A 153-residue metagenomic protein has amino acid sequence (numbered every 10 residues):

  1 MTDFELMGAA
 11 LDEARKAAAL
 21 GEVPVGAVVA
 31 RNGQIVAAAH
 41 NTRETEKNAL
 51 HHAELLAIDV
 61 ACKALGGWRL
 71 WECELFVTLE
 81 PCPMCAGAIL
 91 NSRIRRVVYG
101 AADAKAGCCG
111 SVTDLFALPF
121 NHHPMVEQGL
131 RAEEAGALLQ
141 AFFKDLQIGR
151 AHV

Functional and structural regions predicted by a protein language model:
M1-L20, P81-M84, A88-R150: Zinc-dependent deaminase
A10, A14-A17, A27, A37 (+2 more regions): Small-residue (primarily alanine) positions within well-ordered alpha-helices, especially packing/interaction faces
G21-V25, W71: Short, basic and Ser/Thr-rich N-terminal targeting/leader segments
V25-G33: Short beta-strand scaffold segments in enzyme catalytic cores
V36-R43, H123: Short beta->alpha transition motifs characteristic of CBS
T45-L55: A short, polar/charged loop-to-alpha-helix boundary motif
L50, I58-M84: Short HxH-centered metal-ligating active-site micro-motif
